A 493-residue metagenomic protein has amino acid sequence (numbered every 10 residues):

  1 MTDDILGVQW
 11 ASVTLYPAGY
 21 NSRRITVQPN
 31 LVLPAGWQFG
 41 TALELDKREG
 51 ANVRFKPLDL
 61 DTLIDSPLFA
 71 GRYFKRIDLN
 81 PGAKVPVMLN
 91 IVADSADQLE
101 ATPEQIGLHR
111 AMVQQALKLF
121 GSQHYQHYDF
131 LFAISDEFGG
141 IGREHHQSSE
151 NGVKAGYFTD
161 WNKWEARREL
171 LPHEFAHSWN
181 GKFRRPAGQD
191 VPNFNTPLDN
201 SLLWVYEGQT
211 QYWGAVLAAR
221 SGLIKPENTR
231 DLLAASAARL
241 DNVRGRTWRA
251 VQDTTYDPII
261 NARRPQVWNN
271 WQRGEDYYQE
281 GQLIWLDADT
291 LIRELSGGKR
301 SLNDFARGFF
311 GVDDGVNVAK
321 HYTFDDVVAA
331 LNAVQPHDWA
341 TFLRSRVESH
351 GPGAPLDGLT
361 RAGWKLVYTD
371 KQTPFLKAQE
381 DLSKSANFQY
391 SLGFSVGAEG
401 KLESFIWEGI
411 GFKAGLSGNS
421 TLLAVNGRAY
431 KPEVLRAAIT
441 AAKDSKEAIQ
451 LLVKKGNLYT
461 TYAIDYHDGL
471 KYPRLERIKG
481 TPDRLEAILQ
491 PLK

Functional and structural regions predicted by a protein language model:
M1-Y125, F138-I141, W161: Non-catalytic architectural context of zinc metalloproteases
Y16, N30-P34, A42, K56 (+7 more regions): A structural detector for beta-sheet-dominated domains
T26, M88, S148-E150, Q450 (+1 more regions): Well-ordered beta-strand positions in beta-sheet-rich domains
Q28, A111-Q115, Q209, I284-D287 (+2 more regions): Amphipathic alpha-helical segments that form well-ordered structural scaffolds and often line/cohere around active
D78-L203, Q209, W213: Juxtacatalytic substrate-recognition/specificity segment
T102, W161, E165, E169 (+5 more regions): Hydrophobic alpha-helical scaffolding
G214-A215, I224-K493: C-terminal recognition in membrane/secretory proteostasis and scaffolding
